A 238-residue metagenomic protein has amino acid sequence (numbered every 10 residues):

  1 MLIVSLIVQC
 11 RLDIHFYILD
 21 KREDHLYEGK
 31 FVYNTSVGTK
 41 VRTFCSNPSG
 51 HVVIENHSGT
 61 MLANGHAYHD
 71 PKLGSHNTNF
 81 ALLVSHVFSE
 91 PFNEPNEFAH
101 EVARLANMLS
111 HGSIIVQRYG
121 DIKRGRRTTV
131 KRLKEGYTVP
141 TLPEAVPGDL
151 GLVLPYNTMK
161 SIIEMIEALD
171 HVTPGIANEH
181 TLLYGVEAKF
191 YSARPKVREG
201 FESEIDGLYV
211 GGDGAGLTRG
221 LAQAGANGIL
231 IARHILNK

Functional and structural regions predicted by a protein language model:
M1-K238: Residues forming the flavin
